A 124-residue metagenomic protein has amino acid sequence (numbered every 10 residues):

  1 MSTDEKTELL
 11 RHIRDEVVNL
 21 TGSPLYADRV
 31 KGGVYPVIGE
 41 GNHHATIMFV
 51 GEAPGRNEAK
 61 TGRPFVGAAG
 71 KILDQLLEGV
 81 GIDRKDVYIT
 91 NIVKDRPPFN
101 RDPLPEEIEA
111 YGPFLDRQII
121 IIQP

Functional and structural regions predicted by a protein language model:
S2-P124: A polyanion-binding, active-site-adjacent surface
